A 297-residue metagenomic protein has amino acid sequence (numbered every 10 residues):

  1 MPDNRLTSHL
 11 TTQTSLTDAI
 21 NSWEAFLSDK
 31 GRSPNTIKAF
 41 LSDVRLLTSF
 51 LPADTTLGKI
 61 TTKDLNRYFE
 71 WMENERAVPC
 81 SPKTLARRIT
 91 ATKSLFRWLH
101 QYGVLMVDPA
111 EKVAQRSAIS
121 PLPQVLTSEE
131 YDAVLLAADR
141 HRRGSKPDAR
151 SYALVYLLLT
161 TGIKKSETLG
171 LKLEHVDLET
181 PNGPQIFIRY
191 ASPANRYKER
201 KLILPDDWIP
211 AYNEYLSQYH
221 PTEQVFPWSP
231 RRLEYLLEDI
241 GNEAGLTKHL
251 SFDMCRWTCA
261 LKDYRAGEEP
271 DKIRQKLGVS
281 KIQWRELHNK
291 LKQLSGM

Functional and structural regions predicted by a protein language model:
N4-R5, N21-N35, L41-L122, H141: N-terminal core-binding DNA-recognition domain of tyrosine recombinases/integrases
T92, L154-V155, G162, S166-L171 (+2 more regions): Alpha-helix N-cap/helix-start motif at helix boundaries, enriched for small hydrophobics
G103, L157-G170, A266-E268, L277: A short, glycine-centered helix-capping/turn motif at helix boundaries that positions DNA-contacting or catalytic
L105, I119-L135, N195-D206: DNA breakage-rejoining catalytic core of tyrosine-based enzymes
A133-T161, K165: Basic, Lys/Arg- and aromatic-enriched nucleic-acid-binding interface segment
R143, T222-Q224, Y235-Q275, V279-S280 (+1 more regions): Short, basic (Lys/Arg/His-rich) helix/loop patches that form interaction surfaces in the mid-to-C-terminal regions
G170-W208: Conserved tyrosine-mediated DNA breakage-rejoining catalytic core shared by Y-recombinases
I203-T247: Active-site/catalytic core of tyrosine-dependent DNA strand-transfer enzymes
